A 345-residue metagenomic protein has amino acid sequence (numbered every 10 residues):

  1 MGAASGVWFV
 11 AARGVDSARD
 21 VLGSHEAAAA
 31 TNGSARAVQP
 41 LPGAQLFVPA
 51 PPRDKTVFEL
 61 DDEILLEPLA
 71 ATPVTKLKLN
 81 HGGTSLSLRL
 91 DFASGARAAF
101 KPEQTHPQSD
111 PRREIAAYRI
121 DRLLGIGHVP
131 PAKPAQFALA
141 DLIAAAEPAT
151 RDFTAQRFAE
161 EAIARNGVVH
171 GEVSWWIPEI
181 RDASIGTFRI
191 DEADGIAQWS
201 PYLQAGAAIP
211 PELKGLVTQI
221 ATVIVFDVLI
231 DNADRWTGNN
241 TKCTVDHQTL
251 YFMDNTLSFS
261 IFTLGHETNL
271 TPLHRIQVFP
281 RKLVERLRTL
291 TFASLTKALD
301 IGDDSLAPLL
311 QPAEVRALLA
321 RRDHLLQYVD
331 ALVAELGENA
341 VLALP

Functional and structural regions predicted by a protein language model:
M1-P345: Phosphate/dinucleotide-binding and metal-coordinating scaffold of catalytic cores in nucleotide-dependent enzymes
